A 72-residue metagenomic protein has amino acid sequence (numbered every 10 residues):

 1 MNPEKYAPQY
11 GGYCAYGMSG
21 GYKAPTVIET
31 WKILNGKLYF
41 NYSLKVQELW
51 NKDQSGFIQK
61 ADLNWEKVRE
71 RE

Functional and structural regions predicted by a protein language model:
M1-E72: Charged, low-complexity intrinsically disordered segments
